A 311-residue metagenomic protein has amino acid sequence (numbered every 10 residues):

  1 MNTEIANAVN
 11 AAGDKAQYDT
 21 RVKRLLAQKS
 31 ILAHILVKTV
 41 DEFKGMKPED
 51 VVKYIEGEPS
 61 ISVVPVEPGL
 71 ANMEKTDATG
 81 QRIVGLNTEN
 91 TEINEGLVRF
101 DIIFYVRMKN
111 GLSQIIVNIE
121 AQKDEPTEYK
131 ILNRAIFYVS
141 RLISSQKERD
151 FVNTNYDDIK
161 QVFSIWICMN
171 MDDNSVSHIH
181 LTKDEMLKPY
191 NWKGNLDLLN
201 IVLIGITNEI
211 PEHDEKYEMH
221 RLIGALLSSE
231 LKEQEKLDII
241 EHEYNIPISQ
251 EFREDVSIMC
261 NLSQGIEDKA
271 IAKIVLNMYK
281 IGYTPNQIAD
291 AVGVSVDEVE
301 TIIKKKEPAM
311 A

Functional and structural regions predicted by a protein language model:
M1-N200, E212: Accessory alpha/beta interaction modules
A16, V117-Q122, E212-A311: Short, charged alpha-helical interaction segments and adjacent helix-coil junctions
K47-D50, G205, S295: Short, solvent-exposed coil/turn linker segments
I201-E209: Polybasic (Lys/Arg-rich)
